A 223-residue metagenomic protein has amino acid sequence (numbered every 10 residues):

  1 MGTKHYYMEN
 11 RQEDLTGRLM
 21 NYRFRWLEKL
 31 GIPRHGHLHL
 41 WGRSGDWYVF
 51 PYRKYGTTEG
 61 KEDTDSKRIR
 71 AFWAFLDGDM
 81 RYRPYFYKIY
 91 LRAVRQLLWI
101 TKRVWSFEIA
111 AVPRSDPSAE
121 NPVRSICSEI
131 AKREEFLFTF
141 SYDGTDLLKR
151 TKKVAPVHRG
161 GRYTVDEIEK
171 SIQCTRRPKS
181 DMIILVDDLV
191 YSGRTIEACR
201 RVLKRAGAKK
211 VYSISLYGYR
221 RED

Functional and structural regions predicted by a protein language model:
G2-E108, L148-R177, Y219-R221: Active-site-facing substrate-recognition patch
Q96, E129-R133, V202-A206: Active-site catalytic microenvironments for nucleophilic, acid-base chemistry
V104-A111, I183-L185: Short hydrophobic beta-strand segments
W105, F138-F140, G207-K210: A generic structural motif
E108-E120: Short beta-strand-loop/turn "lid" adjacent to the catalytic site in phosphate-handling enzymes
A119-Y142: Substrate-recognition/cap helix-loop segment adjacent to the acidic, metal-dependent catalytic center of Asp-based
Y142-L148: Extracellular serine-dependent O-acyl
L147, A155-D223: PRPP/pyrophosphate-binding module of the type I phosphoribosyltransferase fold
